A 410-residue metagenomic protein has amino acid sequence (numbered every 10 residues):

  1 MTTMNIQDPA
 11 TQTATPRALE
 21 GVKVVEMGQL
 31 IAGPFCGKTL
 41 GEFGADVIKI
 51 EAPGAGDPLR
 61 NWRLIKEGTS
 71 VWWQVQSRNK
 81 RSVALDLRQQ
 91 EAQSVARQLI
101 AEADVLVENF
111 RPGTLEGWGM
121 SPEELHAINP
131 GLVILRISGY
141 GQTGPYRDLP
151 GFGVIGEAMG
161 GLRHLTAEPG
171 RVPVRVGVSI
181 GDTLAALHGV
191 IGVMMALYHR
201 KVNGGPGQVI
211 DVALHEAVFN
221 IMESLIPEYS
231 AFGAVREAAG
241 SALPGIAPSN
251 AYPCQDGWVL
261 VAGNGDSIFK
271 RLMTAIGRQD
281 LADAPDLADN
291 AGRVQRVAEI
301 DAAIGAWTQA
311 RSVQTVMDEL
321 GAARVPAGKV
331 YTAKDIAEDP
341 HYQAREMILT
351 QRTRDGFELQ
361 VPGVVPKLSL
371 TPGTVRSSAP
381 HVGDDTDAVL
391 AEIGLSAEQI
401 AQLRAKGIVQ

Functional and structural regions predicted by a protein language model:
T2-N203, H381, D385-Q410: N-terminal helix-loop segment corresponding to the beta1-alpha1 unit of nucleotide/adenylate-binding folds
G54, Y140-G141, L214-F219, D256-W258 (+2 more regions): Glycine-rich beta-alpha junction loops
R60-R63, Y229-A239, D339-R354: Short, surface-exposed loop/helix-turn segments at secondary-structure junctions that function as lids/hinges flanking
W73, A239-P244, S249-N250, G356-L359 (+1 more regions): Short Gly/Pro-enriched turn/cap motifs at secondary-structure boundaries
Q142, G170-S179, K201-V218, E237-P244 (+1 more regions): Conserved Rossmann-fold dehydrogenase catalytic segment
A167, A186-G207, N220-A231, M273-D280: Oxidoreductase and adenylate-handling cofactor-binding alpha/beta cores
A247-A323, A327: Aromatic-enriched alpha-helical interface/lid elements that frame and gate functional surfaces
A322-R376: A glycine-rich dinucleotide-binding beta-alpha-beta segment and adjacent secondary-structure elements that constitute
